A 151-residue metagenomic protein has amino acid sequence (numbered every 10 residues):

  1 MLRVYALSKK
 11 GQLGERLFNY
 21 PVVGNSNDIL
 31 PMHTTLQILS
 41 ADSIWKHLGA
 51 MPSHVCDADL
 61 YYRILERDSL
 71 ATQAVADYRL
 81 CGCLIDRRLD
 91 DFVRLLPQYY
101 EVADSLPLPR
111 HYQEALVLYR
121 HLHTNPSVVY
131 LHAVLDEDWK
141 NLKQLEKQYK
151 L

Functional and structural regions predicted by a protein language model:
M1-Y99: Soluble catalytic regions of membrane-associated enzymes that act on cell-envelope and secretory-pathway components
L65-L151: Long, non-transmembrane cytosolic or organellar matrix-exposed soluble domains/tails of integral membrane proteins
